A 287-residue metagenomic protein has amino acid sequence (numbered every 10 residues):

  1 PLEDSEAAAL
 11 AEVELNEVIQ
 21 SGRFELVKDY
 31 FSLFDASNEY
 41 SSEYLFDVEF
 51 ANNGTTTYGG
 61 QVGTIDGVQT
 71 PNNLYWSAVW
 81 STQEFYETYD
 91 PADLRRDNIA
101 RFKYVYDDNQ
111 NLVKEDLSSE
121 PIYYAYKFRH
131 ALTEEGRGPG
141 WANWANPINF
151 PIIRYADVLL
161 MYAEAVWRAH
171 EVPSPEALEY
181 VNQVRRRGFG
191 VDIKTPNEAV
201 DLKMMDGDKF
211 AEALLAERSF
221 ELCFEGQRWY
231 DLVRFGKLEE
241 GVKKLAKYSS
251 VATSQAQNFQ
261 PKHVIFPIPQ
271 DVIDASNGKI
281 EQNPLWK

Functional and structural regions predicted by a protein language model:
P1-I19, F46, D93, N149-R186 (+3 more regions): Extended, hydrophobic/aromatic-rich amphipathic alpha-helical segments that build helical scaffolds
D4-A8, W76-V79, F85-Y86, S174 (+1 more regions): Generic detection of long, well-ordered alpha-helical segments
E17-R168, K237-K287: Elongated scaffold/linker segments in the mid-to-C-terminal portions of large proteins
S174-D274, P284-L285: A long, glycine-enriched binding/interface module in the latter
